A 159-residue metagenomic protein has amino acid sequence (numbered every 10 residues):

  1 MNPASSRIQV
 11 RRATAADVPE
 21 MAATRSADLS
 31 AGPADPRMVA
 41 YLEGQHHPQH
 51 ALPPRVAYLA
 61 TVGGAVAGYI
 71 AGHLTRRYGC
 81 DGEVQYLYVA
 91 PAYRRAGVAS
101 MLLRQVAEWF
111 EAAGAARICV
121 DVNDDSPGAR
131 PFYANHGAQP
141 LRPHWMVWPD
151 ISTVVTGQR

Functional and structural regions predicted by a protein language model:
M1-I8, V155-R159: Short, low-complexity, intrinsically disordered N-terminal peptides in bacterial proteins
P3-I8, R12-Q85, A90, L103-Q105 (+3 more regions): Acetyl-CoA-dependent GNAT
R76, Y93, D124: Flexible, active-site-proximal loop/turn residues at the rims of small-molecule/cofactor binding pockets and catalytic
V89, R95-E108, P131, N135: Conserved acetyl-CoA-binding loop-helix of GNAT-fold acetyltransferases
S100, D124-R142, W148: Conserved active-site alpha-helix within GNAT-family acetyltransferase domains
F110-D121: Conserved GNAT acetyl-CoA-binding A-motif
V122-N123, V147, S152-T156: N-terminal beta-strand motif that seeds the catalytic metal site of vicinal oxygen chelate
